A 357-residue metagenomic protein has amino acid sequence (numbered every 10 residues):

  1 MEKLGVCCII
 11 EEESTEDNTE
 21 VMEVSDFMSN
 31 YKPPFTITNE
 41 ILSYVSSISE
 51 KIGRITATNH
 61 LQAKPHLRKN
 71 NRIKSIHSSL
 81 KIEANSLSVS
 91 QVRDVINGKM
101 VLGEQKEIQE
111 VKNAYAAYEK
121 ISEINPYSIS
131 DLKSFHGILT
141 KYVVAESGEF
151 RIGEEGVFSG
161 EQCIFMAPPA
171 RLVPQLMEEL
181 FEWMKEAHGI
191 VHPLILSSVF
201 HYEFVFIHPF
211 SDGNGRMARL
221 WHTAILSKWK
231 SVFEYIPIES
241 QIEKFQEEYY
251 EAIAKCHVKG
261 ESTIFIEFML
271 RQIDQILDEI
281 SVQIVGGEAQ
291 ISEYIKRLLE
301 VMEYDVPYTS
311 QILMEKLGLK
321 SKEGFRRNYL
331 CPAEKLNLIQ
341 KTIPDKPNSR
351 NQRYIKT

Functional and structural regions predicted by a protein language model:
M1-T357: FIC/Doc superfamily catalytic core
